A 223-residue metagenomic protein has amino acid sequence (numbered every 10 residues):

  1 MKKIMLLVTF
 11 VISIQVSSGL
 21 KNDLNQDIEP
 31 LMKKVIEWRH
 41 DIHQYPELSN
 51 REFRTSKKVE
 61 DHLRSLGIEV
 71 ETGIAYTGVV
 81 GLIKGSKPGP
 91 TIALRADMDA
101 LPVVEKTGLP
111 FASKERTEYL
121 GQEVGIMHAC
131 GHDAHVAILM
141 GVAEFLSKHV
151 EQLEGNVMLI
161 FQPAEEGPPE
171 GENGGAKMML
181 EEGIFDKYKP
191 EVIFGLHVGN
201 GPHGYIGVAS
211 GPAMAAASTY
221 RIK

Functional and structural regions predicted by a protein language model:
K2, I14, G131-A134: Residue-level micro-sites within transmembrane alpha helices that shape and flank functional polar/acidic positions
K2-V8: Sec-dependent signal peptide recognition, specifically the positively charged N-region followed immediately by
T9-I12, P90, L153-G155, S218: Residue-level signal for beta-strand positions within conserved beta-sheet cores that form or flank
T9-S17, L31: Hydrophobic h-region of N-terminal signal peptides that target proteins for export in Gram-negative bacteria
S17-I28, V35-E37, E165-M178: N-terminal short leaders/motifs
L20-M127, A137-M158: Acidic/His- and Gly-rich active-site-bordering loop/insert found across diverse amide/peptide-bond hydrolases
R116-M127, D133-A134, E151-K223: Histidine/acidic-residue-rich, glycine-tolerant segments that coordinate divalent metal ions
